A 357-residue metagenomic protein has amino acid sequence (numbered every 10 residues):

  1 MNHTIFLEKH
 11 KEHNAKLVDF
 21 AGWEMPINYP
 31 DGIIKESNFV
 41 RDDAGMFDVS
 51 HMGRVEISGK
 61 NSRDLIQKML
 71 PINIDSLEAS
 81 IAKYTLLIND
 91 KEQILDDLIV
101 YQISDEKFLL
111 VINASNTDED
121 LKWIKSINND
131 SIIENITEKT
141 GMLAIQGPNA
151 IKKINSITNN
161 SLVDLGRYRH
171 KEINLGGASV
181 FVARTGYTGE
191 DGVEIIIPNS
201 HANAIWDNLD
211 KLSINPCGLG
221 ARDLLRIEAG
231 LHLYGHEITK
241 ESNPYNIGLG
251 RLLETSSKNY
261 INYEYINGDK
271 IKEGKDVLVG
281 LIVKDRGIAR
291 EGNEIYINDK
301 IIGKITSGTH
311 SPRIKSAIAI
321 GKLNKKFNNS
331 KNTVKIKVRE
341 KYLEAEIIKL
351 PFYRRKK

Functional and structural regions predicted by a protein language model:
M1-A21, M25-Y29, I103-K357: Conserved, structured C-terminal
M1-I88, Q93-L95, G220: Acidic, proline/glycine-enriched N-terminal capping motif
N73-I127: Well-ordered mid-protein domain cores that form the structural environment of catalytic cofactors
